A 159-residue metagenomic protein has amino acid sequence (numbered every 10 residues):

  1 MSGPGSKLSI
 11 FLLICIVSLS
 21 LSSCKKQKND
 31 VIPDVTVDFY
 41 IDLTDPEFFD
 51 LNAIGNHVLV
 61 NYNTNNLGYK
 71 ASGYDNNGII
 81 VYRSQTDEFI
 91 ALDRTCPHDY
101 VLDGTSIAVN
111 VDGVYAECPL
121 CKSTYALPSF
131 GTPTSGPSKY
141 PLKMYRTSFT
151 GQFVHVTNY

Functional and structural regions predicted by a protein language model:
M1-G3, A53, S129: Intrinsically disordered, low-complexity segments enriched in small/polar residues
M1-L8, L13-T44: Bacterial Sec-dependent N-terminal signal peptides
S6-L8, A71, N76, A116 (+1 more regions): Polar low-complexity intrinsically disordered regions enriched in Ser/Thr and small residues
F11-L13, S84-Q85, P119, S135: Generic detector of short alpha-helix boundary/capping microenvironments and adjacent low-complexity segments
S22, R94, A116-P119: Extracellular secreted precursors and ectodomains with disulfide-bonded cysteine-rich loops/domains
Q27-V111, A126-L127, K143-Y159: N-terminal pre-ligand scaffold of iron-sulfur
N110-C121, T132-Y145: Short cysteine/histidine-rich metal-coordination sites, predominantly Zn2+-binding motifs
